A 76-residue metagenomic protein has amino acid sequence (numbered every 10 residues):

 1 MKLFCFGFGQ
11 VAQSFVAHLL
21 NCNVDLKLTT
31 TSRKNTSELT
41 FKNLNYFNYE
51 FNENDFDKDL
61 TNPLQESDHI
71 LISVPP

Functional and structural regions predicted by a protein language model:
K2-F8: Conserved N-terminal Rossmann-fold NAD(P)-binding element of oxidoreductases
F4, K27-T29: Conserved beta-strand positions in the Rossmann-like core of class I SAM-dependent methyltransferases
A12-Q13: N-terminal Rossmann-fold NAD(P) dinucleotide-binding loop
L19-L20: Aromatic pocket-lining residues of Rossmann-like dinucleotide-binding sites
T29-T36: N-terminal Rossmann-fold cofactor-binding loop
S37-F47: Short, conserved SAM-binding/catalytic segment of Class I S-adenosyl-L-methionine-dependent methyltransferases
N45-P76: NAD(P)H-binding glycine-rich loop region in Rossmannoid oxidoreductase-like domains and their noncatalytic homologs
